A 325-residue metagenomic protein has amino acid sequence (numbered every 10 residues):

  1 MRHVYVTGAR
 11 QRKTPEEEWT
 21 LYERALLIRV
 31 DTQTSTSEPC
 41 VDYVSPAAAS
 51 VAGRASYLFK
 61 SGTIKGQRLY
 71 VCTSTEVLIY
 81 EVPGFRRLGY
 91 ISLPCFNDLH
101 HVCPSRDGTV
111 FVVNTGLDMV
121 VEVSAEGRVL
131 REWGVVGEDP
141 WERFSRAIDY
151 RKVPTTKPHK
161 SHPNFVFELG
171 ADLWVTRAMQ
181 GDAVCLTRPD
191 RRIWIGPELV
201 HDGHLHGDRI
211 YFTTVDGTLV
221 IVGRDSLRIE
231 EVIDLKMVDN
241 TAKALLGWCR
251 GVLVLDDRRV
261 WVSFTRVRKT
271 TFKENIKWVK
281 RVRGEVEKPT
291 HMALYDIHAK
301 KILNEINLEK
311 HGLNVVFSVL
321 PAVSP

Functional and structural regions predicted by a protein language model:
M1, T63-G66, P104-D107, E168-G170 (+3 more regions): Residue-level detector of Asp-centered blade-edge/turn motifs that repeat once per structural unit in beta-propeller
H3-V6, R68-Y70, T109-V112, D172-T176 (+3 more regions): Conserved beta-propeller blade signature
Y5-R24, S145-R146, Y150-F165, V262-E287: Short, conserved, GDST-rich strand-edge loop motifs in beta-rich repeat architectures
Y22-Q33, E126-G127, I276-K300: Beta-propeller blade signature
T32-T34, E81-F85, S124-R128, L186-D190 (+2 more regions): Short loop/turn segments that connect beta-strands within beta-propeller blades
E38-A55, I91-C95, L130-H159, E230-L245 (+1 more regions): Surface-exposed loop and turn segments in beta-propeller and other repeat-based domains that flank or scaffold
E38-C103, E309-K310: Blade-loop segments of beta-propeller domains
H204-R224, E230-A293: Loop/turn-rich, solvent-exposed surfaces of beta-rich toroidal or solenoidal domains
